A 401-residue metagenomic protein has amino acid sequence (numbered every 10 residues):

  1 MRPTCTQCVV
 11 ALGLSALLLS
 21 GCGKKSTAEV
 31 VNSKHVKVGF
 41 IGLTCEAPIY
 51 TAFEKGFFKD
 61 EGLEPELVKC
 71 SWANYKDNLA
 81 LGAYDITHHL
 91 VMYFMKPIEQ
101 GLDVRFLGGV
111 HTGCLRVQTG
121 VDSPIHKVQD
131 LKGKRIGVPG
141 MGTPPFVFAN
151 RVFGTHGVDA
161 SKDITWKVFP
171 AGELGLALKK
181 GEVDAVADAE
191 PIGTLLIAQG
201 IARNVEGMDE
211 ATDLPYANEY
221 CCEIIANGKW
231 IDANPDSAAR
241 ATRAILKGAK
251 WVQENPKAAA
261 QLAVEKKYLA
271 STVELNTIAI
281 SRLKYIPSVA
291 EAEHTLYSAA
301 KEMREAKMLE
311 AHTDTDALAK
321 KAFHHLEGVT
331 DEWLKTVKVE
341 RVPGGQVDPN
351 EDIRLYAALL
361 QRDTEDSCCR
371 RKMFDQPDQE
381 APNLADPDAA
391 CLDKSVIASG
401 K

Functional and structural regions predicted by a protein language model:
M1-V10: Bacterial N-terminal signal peptides that target proteins for export
L18-G21: C-terminal motif of bacterial Sec signal peptides marking the signal peptidase cleavage site
T27-A171, A177-E190, I201-G207, A217-N218 (+4 more regions): Short, glycine-/small- and polar/acidic-enriched structural segments that line small-molecule recognition paths
D60, E210-A217, L283-E291: Short, solvent-exposed loop/beta-turn-alpha elements that line the ligand-binding surface or hinge of extracytoplasmic
E66, A73-N74, N276-K284, T313-E327: Short linear loop/turn motifs
M92, E173-K266: Pocket-lining segment of extracytoplasmic ligand-binding domains
D232-T313: Secondary-structure end/capping motifs
R304-K401: Conserved C-terminal helix/tail region of periplasmic/extracytoplasmic solute-binding proteins
